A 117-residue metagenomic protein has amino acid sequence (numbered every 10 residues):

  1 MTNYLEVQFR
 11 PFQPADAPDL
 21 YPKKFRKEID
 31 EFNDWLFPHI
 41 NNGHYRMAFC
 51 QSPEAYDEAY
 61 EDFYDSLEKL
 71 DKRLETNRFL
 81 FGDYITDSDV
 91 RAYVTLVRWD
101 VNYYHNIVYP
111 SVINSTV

Functional and structural regions predicted by a protein language model:
M1-L80: GST-like domain detector, emphasizing the conserved glutathione-binding G-site in the N-terminal thioredoxin-like
D19, M47, S88, V108-Y109: Residue-level signal for alpha-helical context at structural boundaries
L20, E61, Y104-V117: Short alpha-helical "patches" and their helix-cap loops
E54-D57, T95, V112-T116: Short alpha-helical interface elements
L80-I107, T116: GST superfamily/GST-like fold recognition
